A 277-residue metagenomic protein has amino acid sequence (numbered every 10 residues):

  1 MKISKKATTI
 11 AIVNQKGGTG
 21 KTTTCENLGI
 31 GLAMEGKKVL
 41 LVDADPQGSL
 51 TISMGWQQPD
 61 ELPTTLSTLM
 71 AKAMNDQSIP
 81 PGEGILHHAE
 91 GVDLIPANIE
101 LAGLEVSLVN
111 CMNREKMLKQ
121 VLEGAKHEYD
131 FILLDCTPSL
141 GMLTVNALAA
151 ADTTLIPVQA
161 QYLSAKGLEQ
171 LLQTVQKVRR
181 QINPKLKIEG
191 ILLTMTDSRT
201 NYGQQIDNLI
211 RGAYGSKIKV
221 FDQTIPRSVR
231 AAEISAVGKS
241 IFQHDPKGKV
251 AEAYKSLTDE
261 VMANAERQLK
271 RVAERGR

Functional and structural regions predicted by a protein language model:
M1-R277: P-loop NTP-binding core
